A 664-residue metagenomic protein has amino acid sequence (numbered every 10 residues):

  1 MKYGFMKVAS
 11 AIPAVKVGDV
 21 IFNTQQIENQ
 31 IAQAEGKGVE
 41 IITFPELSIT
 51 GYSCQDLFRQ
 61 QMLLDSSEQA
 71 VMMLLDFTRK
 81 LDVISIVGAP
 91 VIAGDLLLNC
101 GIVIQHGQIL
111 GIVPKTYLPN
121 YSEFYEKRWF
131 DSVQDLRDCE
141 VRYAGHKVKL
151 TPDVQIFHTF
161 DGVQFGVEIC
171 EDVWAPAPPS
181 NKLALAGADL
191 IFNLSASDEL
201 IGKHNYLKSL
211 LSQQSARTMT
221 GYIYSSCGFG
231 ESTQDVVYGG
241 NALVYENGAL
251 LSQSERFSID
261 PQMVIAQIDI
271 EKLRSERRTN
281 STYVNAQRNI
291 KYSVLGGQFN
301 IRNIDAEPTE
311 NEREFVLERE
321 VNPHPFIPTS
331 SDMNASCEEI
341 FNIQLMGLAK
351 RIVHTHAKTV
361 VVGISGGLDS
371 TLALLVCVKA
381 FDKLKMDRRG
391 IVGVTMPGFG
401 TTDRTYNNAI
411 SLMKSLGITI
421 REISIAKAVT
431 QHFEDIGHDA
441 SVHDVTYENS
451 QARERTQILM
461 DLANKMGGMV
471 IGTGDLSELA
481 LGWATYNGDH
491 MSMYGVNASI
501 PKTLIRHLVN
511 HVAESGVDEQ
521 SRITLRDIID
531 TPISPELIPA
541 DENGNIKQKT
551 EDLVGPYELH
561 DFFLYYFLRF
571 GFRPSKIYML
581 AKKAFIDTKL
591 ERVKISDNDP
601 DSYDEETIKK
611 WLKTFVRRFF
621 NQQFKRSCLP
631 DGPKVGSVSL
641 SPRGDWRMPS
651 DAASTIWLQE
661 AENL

Functional and structural regions predicted by a protein language model:
M1-V361, K379-R388, I420: Enzyme catalytic cores with a strong preference for nitrogen-chemistry domains
M6-K7, N23, D161, T218-T220 (+4 more regions): ATP/NTP-dependent adenylation/nucleotidyl-transfer catalytic domains that generate, transfer, or process NMP-activated
